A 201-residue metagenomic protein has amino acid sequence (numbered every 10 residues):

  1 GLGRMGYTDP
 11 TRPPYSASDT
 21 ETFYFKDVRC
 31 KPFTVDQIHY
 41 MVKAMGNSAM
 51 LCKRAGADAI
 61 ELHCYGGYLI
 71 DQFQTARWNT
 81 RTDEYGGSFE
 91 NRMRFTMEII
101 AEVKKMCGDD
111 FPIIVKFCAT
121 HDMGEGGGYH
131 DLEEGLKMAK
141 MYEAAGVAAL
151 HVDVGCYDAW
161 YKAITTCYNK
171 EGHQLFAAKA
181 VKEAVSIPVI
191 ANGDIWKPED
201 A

Functional and structural regions predicted by a protein language model:
G1-A201: Flavin-dependent oxidoreductase catalytic cores
